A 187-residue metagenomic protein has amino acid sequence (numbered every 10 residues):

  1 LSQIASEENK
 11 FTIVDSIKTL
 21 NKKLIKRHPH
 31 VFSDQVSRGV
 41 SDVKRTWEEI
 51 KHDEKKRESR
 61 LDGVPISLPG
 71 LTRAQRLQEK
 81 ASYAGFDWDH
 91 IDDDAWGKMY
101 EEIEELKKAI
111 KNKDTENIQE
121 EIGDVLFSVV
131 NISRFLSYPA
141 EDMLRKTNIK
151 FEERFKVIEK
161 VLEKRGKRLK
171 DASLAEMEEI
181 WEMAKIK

Functional and structural regions predicted by a protein language model:
L1-I122, F127-K187: Flexible "arm" and connector segments at domain edges
